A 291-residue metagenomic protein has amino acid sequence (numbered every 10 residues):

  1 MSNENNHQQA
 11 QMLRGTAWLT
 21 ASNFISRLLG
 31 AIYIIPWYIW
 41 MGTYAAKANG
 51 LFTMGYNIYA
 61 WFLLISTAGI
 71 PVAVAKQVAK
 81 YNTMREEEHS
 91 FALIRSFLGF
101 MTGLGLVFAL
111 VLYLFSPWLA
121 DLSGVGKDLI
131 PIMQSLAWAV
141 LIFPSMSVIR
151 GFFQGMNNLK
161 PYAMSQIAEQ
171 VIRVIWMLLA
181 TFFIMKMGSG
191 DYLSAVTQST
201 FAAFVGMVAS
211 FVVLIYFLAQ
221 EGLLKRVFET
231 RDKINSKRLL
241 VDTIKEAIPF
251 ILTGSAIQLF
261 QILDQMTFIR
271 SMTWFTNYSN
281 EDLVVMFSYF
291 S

Functional and structural regions predicted by a protein language model:
M1-I32, E88, A92, I234-G254: N-terminal membrane topogenesis motif
Y38-A60, Y192, V196-T197, V241-K245 (+1 more regions): Interfacial/gating helices of multi-pass transporter permease domains
G55-Q77, L141, S291: Small-residue-rich midsections of specific transmembrane alpha-helices
T67-F97, G155-K160: Transmembrane-helix boundary and interhelical linker motifs in polytopic inner-membrane proteins
R95-L119: Alpha-helical transmembrane segments of multi-pass membrane transport and lipid-handling proteins
L110, L114, L122, G126-V148: Alpha-helical transmembrane segments of multi-pass membrane proteins
F143-S165: Membrane-interface junctions at transmembrane-helix termini in multi-pass inner-membrane proteins
S165-L178, G188-Q220: Hydrophobic alpha-helical transmembrane segments
